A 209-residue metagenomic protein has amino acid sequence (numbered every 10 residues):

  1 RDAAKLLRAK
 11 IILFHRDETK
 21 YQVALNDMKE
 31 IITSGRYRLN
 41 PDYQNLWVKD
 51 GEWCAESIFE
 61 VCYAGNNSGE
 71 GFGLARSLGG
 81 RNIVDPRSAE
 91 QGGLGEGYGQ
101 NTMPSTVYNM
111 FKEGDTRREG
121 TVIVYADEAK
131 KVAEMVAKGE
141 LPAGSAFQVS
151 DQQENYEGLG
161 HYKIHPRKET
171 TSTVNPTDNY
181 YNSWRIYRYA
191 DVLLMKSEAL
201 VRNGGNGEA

Functional and structural regions predicted by a protein language model:
R1-D2, E208: Short, glycine/acidic-rich hinge or "gate" loops at secondary-structure transitions that mediate conformational
D2-Q148: An aromatic- and glycine-enriched ligand-binding surface/loop that stacks and positions planar moieties
G120-A209: C-terminal substrate/ligand-recognition segments
